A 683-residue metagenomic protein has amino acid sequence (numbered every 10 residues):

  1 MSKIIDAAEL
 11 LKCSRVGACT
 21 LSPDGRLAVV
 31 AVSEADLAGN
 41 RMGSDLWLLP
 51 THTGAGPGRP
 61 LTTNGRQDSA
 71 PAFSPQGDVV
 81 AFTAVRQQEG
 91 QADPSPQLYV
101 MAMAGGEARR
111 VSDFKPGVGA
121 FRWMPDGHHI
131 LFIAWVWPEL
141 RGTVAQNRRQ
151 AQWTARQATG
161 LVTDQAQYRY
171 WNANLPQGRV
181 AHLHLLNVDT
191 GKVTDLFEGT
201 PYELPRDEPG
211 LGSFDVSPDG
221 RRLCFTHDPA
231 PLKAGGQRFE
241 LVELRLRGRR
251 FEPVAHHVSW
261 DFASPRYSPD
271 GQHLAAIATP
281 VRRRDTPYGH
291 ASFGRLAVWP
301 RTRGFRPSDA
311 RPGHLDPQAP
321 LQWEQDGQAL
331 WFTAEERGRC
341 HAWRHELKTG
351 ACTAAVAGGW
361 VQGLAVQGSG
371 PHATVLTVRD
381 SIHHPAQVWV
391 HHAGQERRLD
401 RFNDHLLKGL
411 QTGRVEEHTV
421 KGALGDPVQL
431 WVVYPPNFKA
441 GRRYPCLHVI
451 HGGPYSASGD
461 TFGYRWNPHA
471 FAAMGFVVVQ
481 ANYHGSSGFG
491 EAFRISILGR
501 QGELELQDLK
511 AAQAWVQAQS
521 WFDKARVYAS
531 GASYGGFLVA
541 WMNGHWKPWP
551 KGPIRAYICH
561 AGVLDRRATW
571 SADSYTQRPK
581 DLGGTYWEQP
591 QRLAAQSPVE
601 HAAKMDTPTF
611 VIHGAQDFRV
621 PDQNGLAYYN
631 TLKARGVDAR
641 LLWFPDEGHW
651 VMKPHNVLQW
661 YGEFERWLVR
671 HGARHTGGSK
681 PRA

Functional and structural regions predicted by a protein language model:
C13-A28, G65-V80, A108, D113-I130 (+13 more regions): Conserved beta-propeller blade repeats
A38-G43, E89-S95, N174-R179, K233-F239 (+3 more regions): Short, solvent-exposed loop/turn segments at conserved positions within beta-propeller repeat blades
S44, W135-D189, V193, E198 (+7 more regions): Predominantly five- to eight-bladed beta-propeller fold
T51-G54, A102-G106, V188-G191, R245-R249 (+3 more regions): Short loop/turn segments that connect beta-strands within beta-propeller blades
V79, T83-T143: Hydrophobic or amphipathic alpha-helical targeting/insertion segments
F402-A525, A532, T569-T576: Cap/lid segment of the alpha/beta-hydrolase catalytic domain
Q480-A683: Active-site-proximal cap/loop segments of hydrolase catalytic domains
